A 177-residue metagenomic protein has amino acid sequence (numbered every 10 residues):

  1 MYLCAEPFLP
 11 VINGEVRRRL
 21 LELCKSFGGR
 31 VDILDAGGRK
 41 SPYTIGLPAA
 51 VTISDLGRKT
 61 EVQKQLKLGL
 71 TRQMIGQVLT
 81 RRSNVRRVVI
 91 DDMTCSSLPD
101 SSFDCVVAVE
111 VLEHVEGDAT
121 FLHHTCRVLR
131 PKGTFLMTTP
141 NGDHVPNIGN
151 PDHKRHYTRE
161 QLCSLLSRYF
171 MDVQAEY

Functional and structural regions predicted by a protein language model:
M1-S101, C105, A119-H123, R159-E160 (+2 more regions): Conserved N-terminal segment of class I S-adenosyl-L-methionine
P7-F8, P146-L165: Acceptor-substrate binding/catalytic loop of class I
T60-Q63, H144-G149: A short acidic, helix-capping loop that chelates divalent metal ions and anchors anionic groups
C105-V111: A short beta-strand submotif of the Rossmann-like class I SAM-dependent methyltransferase core that lines
E116-T120, N147: Short N-terminal helix/helix-N-cap motif within the alpha/beta-hydrolase-1
A119-T134: A short glycine-rich, Lys/Arg-flanked "PGG" loop and its adjoining helix->strand segment in the class I
M137-T139: Acidic carboxylate diad motif detector
